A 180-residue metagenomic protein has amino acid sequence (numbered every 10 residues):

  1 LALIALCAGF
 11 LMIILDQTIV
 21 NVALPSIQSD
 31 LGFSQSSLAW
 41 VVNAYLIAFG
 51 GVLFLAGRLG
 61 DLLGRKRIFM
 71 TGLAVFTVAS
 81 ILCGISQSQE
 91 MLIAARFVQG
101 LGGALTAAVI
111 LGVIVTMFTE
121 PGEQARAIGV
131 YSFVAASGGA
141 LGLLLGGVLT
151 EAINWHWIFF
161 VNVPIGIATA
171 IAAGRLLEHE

Functional and structural regions predicted by a protein language model:
L1-R175: Transmembrane-helix bundle of Major Facilitator Superfamily
H179-E180: Flexible cytoplasmic inter-helical loops of multi-pass small-molecule transporters
